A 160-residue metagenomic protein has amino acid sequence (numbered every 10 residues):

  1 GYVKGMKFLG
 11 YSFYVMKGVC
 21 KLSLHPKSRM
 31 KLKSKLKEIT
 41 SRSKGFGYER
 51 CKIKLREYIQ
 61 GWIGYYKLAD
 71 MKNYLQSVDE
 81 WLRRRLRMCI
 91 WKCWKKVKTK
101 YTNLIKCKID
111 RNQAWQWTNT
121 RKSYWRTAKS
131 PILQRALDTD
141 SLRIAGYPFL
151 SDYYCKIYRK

Functional and structural regions predicted by a protein language model:
G1-K160: Non-catalytic terminal/accessory segments
